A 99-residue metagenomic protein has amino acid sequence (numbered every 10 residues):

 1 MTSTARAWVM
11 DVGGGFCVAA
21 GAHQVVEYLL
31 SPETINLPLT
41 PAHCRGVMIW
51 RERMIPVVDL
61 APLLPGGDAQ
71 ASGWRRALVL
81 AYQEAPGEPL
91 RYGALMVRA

Functional and structural regions predicted by a protein language model:
M1-A99: An acidic, low-aromatic, low-complexity terminal/linker signal
